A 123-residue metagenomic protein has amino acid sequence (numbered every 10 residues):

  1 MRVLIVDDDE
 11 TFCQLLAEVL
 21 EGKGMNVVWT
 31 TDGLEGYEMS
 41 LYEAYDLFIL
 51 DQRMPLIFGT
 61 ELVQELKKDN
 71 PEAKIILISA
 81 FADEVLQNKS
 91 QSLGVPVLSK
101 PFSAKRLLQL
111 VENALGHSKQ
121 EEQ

Functional and structural regions predicted by a protein language model:
Q14-G22: Charged docking surfaces used in two-component/phosphorelay signaling
G24-T31, M39: Short hydrophobic/Thr-rich beta-strand motif most characteristic of the beta2 strand and flanking loop of CheY-like
D32-E35, F58-L62: Acidic catalytic/metal-coordinating carboxylates
L41-E43, E65-A73, S90-L93: Conserved phosphotransfer cores of two-component systems
D51: Active-site residues of response regulator receiver
M54: Receiver (REC) domain active-site loop signature in two-component systems and cognate sites in sensor histidine kinases
F102-E112: C-terminal output helix
